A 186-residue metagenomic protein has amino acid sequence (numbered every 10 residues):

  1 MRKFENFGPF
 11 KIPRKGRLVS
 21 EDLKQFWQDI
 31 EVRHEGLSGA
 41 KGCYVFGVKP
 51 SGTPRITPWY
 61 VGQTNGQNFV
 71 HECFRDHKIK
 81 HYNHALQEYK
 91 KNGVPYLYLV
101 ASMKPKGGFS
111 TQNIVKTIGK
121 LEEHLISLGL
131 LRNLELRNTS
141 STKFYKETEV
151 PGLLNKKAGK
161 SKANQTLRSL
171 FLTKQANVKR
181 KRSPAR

Functional and structural regions predicted by a protein language model:
M1-W59, N65-R186: Boundary/linker segments flanking structured domains
